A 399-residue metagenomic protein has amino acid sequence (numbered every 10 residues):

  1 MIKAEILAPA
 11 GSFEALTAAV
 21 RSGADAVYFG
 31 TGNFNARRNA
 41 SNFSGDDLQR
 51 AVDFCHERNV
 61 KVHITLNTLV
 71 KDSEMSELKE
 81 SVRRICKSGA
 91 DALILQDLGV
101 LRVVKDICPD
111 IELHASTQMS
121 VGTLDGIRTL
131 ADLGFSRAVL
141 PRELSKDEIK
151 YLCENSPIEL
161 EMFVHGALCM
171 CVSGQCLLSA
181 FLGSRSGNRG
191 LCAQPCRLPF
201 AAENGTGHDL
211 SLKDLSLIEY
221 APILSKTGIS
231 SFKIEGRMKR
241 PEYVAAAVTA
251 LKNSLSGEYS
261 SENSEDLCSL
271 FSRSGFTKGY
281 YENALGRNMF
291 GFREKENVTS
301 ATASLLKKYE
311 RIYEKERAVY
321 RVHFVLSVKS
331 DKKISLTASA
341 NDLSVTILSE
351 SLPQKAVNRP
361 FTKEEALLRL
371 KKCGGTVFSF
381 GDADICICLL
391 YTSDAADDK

Functional and structural regions predicted by a protein language model:
M1-S22, A26-R37, A51-V52, R58-C86 (+5 more regions): Surface-exposed amphipathic alpha-helical tracts and adjacent flexible/coil segments at the periphery of soluble enzymes
A40-Q49: Aromatic- and glycine-enriched glycan-recognition loops and surfaces that form the carbohydrate-binding subsites
T117: Residues at the C-termini of beta-strands that transition into short coil/loop
S120: Beta/alpha (TIM)-barrel catalytic core signal, keyed to glycine-rich beta->alpha loops juxtaposed to Asp/Glu that bind
